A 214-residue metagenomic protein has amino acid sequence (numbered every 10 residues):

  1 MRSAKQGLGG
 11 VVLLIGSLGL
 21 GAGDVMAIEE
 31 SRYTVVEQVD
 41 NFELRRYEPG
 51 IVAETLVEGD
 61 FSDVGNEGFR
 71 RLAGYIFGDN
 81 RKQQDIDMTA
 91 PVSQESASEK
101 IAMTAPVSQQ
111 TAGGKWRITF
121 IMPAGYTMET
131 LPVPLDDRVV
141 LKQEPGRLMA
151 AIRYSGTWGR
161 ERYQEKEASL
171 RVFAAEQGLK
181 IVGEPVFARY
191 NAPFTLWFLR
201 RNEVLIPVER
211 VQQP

Functional and structural regions predicted by a protein language model:
R2-P214: A solvent-exposed interaction/effector surface
